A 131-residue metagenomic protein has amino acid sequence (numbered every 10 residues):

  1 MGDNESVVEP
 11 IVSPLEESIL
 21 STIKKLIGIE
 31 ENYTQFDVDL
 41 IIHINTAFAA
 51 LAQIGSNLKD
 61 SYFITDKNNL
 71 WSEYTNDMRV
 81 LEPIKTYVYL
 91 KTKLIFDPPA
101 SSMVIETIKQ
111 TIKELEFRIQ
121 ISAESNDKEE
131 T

Functional and structural regions predicted by a protein language model:
M1-V80, E116-T131: Conserved short "hinge" loops at termini or chain/domain junctions
S18-L26, L90-S122: Short, compact, well-ordered microdomains
N45-A52, Y89, K93, D97: Amphipathic alpha-helical core segments of compact helical bundles
N76-K93: Amphipathic protein-protein interaction modules
